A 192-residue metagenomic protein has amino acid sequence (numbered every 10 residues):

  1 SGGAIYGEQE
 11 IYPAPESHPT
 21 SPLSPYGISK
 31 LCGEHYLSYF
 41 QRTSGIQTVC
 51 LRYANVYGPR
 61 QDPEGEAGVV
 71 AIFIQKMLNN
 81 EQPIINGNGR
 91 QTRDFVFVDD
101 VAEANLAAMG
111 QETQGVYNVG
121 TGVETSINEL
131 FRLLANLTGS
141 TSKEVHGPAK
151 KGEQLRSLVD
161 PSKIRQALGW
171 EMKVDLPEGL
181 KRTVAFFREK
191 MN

Functional and structural regions predicted by a protein language model:
S1-G3: Conserved NAD(P)H cofactor-binding loop of Rossmann-fold oxidoreductase domains
I5-C50, Y57, Q61-G65: Catalytic helix-loop patch of NAD(P)-dependent Rossmann-fold dehydrogenases
R52-N55, P148: Residue-level recognition of beta-strand->loop/alpha-helix junctions
N55-Y57, V123: Glycine-rich beta-alpha junction loops
Q75-N192: C-terminal substrate-binding subdomain of Rossmann-fold SDR/epimerase-dehydratase oxidoreductases
